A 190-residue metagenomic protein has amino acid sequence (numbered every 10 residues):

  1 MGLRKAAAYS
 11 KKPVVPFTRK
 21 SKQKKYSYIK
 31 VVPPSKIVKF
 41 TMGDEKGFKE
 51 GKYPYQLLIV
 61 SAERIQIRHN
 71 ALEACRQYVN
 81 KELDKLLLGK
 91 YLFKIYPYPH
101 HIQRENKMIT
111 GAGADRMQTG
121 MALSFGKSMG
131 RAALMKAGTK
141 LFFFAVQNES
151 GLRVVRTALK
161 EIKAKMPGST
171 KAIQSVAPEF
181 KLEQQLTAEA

Functional and structural regions predicted by a protein language model:
M1-A190: Ribosome-associated RNA-binding proteins
